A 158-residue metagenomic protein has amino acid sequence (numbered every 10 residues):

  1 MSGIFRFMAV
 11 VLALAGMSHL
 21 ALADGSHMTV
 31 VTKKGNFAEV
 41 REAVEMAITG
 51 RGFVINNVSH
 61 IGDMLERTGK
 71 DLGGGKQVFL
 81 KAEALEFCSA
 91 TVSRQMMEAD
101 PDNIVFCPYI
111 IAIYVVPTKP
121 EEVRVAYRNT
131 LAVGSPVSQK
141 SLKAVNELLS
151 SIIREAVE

Functional and structural regions predicted by a protein language model:
M1-M8: Bacterial N-terminal signal peptides that target proteins for export
G16-L20: N-terminal signal peptide c-region/cleavage motif recognized by signal peptidases
L22-G52, S59-G62, E155: Terminal, regulation- and interaction-focused segments at domain boundaries
K33-R41, V58, G75-V78, S135-S138 (+2 more regions): Solvent-exposed, acidic/flexible segments
R51, K81-E83, C107-Y109, E121-V123: Envelope-exposed proteins and targeting segments
H60-F106: Compact, glycine-rich, soluble single-domain proteins
Y114-E121: A short, structured loop/turn motif at beta-sheet edges
V125-E158: C-terminal partner/receptor-binding element of secreted or periplasmic proteins
